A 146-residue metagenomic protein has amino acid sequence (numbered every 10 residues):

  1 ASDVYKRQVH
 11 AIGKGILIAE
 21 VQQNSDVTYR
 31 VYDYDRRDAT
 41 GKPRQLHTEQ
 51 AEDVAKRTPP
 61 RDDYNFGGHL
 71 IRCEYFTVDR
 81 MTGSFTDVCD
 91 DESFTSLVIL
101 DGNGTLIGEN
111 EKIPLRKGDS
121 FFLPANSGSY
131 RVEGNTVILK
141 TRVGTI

Functional and structural regions predicted by a protein language model:
A1-Y5: Short, small-residue-biased leader/transition segments that mark boundaries at the very start of proteins
K6-V27, A125-I146: Ligand-binding loop in jelly-roll beta-barrel domains
G15, G83-E109: Glycine- and acidic-residue-biased ligand/ion/polar-headgroup-sensing regions
V27-F94: C-terminal amphipathic alpha-helical segment
L97-V98, N110-P114, A125, T136: Beta-rich accessory regions
